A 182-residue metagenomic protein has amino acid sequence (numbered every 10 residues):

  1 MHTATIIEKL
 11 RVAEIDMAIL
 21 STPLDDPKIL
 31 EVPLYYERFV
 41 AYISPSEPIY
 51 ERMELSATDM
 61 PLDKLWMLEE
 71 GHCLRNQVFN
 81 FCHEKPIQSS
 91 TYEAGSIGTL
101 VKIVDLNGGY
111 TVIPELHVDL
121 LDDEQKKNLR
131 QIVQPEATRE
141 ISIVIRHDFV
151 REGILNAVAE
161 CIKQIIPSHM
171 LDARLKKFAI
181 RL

Functional and structural regions predicted by a protein language model:
M1, S21-T22, M67, I87-T99: Short beta-strand-to-loop elements that line the ligand-binding cleft of bilobed periplasmic-binding protein-like
H2, S56, G95-S96, P114: Short loop/turn segments at beta->alpha junctions
H2-I43, D105, K127-R130: Short beta-strand-centered segments that line the small-molecule binding cleft or hinge of alpha/beta clamshell
I6-I7, T99-V101, V118: Short, hydrophobic alpha-helical packing/hinge segments within bilobed ligand-binding/sensory domains
L10-R11, M60, K102-G108, I143: Hydrophobic residues within well-ordered alpha-helices
L30-E70, T138-F149, A159, K163-P167: Hydrophobic/proline-rich hinge and linker segments of small-molecule sensing/allosteric domains, predominantly
D63-K85, R151-E160, I166-F178: Secondary-structure junction motif
H72, L116-H117: Flexible glycine-rich beta->alpha loop in the catalytic core of nucleotide-sugar glycosyltransferases
